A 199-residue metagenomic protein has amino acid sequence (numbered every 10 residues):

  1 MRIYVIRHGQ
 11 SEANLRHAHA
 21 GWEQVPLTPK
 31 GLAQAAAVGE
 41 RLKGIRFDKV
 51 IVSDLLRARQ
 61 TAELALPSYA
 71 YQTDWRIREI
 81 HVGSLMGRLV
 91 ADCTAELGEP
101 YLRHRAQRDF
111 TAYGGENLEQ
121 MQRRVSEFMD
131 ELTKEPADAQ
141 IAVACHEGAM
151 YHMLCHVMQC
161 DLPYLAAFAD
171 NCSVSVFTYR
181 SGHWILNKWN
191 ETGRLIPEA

Functional and structural regions predicted by a protein language model:
I3, A139-E147: Generic beta-sheet signal
I3, R7-T61, Y113-S126: Loop-to-helix element that buttresses phosphate recognition and phosphoryl-transfer chemistry
Y4, Q72-D74, N187: General small-molecule cofactor/ligand-binding pocket signal
A37-Y101: Phosphate-coordination/substrate-recognition cap region in phosphate-metabolizing enzymes
K43-R46, L132-A139: Glycine-rich phosphate-binding loop signature in dinucleotide/nucleotide-binding domains
E99-Q120: Short glycine/proline- and acidic residue-enriched helix-loop micro-motifs that form flexible lids or anion-recognition
D161-I185: Domain-level recognition of soluble alpha/beta enzyme cores, biased toward histidine phosphatases/phosphomutases
N187-A199: Acidic, His/Gly-rich catalytic cores of divalent-metal-dependent hydrolytic chemistry
